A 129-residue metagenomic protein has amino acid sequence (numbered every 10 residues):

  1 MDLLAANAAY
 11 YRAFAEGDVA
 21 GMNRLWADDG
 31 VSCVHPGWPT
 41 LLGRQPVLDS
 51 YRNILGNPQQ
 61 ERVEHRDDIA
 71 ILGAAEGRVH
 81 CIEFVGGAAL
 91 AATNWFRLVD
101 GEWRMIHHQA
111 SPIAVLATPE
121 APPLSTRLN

Functional and structural regions predicted by a protein language model:
M1-G21, V31-N129: A beta-strand edge to alpha-helix "cap/lid" segment located at domain peripheries
R24-L25: Conserved catalytic core of Hanks-type protein kinase domains
D28: Helix-loop segments that flank and shape redox-cofactor active sites
